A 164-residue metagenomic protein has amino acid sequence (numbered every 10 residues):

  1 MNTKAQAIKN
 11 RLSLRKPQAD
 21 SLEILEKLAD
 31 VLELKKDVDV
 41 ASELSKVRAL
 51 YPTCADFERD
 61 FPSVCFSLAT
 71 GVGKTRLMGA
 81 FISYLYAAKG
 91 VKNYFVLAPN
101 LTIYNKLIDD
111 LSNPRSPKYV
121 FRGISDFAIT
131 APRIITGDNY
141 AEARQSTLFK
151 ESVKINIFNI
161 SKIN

Functional and structural regions predicted by a protein language model:
M1-N164: RecA-like P-loop NTPase motor core of helicase/translocase proteins
